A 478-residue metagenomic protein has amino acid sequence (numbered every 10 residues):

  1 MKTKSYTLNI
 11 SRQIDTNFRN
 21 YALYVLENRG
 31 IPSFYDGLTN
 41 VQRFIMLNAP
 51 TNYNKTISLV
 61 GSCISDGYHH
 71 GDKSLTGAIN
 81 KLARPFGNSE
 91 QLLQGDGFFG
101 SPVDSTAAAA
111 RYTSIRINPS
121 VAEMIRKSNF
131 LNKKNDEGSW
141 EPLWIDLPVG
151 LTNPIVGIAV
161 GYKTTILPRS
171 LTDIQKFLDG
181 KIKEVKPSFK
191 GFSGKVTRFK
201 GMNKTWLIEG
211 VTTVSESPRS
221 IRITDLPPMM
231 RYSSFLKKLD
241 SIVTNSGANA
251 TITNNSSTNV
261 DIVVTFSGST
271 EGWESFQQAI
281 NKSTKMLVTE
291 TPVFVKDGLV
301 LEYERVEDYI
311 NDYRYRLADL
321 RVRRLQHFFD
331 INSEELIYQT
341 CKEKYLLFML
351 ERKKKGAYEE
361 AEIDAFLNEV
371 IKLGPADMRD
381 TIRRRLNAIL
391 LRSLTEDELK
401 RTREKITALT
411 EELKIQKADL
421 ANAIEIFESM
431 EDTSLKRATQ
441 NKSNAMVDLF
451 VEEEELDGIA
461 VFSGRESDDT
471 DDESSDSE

Functional and structural regions predicted by a protein language model:
M1-K204, S257, I262-F266: Catalytic phosphate-handling regions of large nucleic-acid enzymes and associated NTPases
V185-P187, G201-E478: Charged, surface-exposed alpha-helical interface/stalk elements
